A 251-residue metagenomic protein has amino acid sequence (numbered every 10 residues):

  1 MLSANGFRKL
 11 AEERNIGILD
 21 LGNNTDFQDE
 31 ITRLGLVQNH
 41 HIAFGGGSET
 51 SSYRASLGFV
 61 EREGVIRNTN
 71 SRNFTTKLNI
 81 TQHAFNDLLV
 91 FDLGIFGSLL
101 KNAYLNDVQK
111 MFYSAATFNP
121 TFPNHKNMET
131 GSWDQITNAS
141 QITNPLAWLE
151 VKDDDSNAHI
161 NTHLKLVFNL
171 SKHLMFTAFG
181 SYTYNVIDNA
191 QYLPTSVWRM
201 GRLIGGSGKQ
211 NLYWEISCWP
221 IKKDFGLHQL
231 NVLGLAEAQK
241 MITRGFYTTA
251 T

Functional and structural regions predicted by a protein language model:
M1-N23, V65-S71, T75-H159, F179-T251: Surface-exposed loop/interface segments of Gram-negative outer-membrane beta-barrel transport/assembly proteins
N24-G35: Periplasmic N-terminal accessory/gating domains of Gram-negative outer-membrane beta-barrel systems
V37, S48-E49, F85-D87, N169-S171 (+1 more regions): Outer-membrane beta-barrel channels and translocator barrels
V37-N39, N161, A250: Short beta-strand-initiation
N39-E61, V65, T75-H83, D92-G94: Predominantly transmembrane beta-strands of Gram-negative outer membrane beta-barrel pores used for transport
N39-H41, W148, H163: Short structured motifs
H41, S52-S56, L88-G94, K165 (+4 more regions): Membrane-spanning beta-strand positions in outer-membrane beta-barrel proteins
G47, G58, S171, F179-S181 (+1 more regions): Acidic/polar N-terminal loop/beta-strand segments that form early-domain functional surfaces
